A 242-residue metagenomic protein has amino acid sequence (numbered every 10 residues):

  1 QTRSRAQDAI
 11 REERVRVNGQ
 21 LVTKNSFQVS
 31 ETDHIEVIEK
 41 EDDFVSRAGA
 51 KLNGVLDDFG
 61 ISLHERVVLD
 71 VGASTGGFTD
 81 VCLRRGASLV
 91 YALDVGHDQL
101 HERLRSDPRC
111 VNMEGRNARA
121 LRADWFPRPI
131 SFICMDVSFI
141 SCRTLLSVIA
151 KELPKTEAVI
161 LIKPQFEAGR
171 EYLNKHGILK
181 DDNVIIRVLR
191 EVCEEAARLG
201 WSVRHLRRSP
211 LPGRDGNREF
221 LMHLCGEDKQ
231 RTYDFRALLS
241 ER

Functional and structural regions predicted by a protein language model:
Q1-D33, V67: A basic, amphipathic helix-loop patch mediating RNA/tRNA/ribosome contacts
D57-H64, D124-P127: Glycine-rich helix-loop-beta junction characteristic of Rossmann-like nucleotide cofactor-binding loops
H64-S74: Conserved class I S-adenosyl-L-methionine
T75-G86: Conserved SAM-binding loop of SAM-dependent methyltransferases across substrates and taxa, primarily the Class I
Y91-T144: S-adenosyl-L-methionine
R143-V159: A short glycine-rich, Lys/Arg-flanked "PGG" loop and its adjoining helix->strand segment in the class I
P164-D181: Short, glycine-/aromatic-enriched active-site segment of Class I SAM-dependent methyltransferases
R218, C225-R242: Flexible, glycine-/basic-rich loop-and-beta segments that form/coincide with the SAM-dependent methyltransferase
